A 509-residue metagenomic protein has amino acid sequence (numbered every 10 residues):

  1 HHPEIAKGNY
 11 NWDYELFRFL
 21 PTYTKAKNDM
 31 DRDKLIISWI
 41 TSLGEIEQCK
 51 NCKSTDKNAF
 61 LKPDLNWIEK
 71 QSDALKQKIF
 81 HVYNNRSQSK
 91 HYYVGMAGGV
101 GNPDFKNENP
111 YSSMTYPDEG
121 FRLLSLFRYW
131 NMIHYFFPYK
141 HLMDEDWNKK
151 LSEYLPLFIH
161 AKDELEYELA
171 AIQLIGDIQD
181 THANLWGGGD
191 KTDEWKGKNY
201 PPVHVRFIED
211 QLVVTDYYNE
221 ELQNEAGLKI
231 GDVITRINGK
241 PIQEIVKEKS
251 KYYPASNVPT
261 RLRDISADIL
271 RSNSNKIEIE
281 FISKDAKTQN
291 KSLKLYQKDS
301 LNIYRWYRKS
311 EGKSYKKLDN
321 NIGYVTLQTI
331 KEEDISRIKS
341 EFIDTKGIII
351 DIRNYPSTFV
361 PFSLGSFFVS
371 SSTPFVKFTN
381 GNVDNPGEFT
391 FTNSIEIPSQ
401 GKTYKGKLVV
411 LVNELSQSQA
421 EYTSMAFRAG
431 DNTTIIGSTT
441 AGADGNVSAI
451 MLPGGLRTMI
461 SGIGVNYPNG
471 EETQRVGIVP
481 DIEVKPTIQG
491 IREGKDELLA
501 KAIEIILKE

Functional and structural regions predicted by a protein language model:
H1-K106: Cationic-aromatic interfacial patches
H1-N11, L16, L20-K27, E119 (+10 more regions): Cleft-lining beta-strand/loop regions that shape enzyme active-site pockets
D13-L20, R32-L43, I79, L126 (+3 more regions): Short amphipathic alpha-helical coiled-coil/interface segments
L61-G98, M114-M132, D193-E244, E332 (+1 more regions): PDZ/PDZ-like domain segments forming the peptide/carboxylate-binding groove, activating on the N-terminal beta-strands
Y129, E225-N257, I349-D351, F427 (+3 more regions): Conserved PDZ fold ligand-binding element
E145-E153, I245-Y252: Short, conserved phosphate-binding/catalytic loop or strand-edge motifs used in phosphoryl-/nucleotidyl-transfer
N432, G442, V447-I488: C-terminal structured "cap/appendage" subdomains that terminate the fold
I482-E509: Low-complexity, Gly/Ser/Thr/Pro-rich intrinsically disordered linker/tail segments
